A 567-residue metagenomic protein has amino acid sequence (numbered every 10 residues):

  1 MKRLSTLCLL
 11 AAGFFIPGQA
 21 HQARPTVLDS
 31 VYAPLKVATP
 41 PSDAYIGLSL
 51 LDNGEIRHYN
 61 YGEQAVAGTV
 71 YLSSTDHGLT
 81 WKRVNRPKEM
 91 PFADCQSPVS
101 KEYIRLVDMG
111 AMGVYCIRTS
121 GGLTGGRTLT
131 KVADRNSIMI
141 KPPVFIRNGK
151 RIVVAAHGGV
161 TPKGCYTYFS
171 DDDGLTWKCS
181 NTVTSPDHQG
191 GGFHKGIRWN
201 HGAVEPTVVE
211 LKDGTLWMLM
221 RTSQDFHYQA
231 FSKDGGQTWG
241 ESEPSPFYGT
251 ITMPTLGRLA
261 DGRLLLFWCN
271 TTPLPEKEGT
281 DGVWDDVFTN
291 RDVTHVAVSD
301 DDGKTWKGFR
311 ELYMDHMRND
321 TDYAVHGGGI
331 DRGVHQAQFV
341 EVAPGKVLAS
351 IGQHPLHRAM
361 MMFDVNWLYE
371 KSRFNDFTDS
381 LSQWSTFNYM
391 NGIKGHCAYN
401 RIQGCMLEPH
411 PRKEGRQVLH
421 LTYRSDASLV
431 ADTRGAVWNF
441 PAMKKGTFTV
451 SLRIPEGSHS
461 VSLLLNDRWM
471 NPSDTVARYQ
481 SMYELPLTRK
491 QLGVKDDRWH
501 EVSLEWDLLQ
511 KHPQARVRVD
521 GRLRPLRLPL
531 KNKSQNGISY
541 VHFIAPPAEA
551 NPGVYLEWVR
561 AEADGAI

Functional and structural regions predicted by a protein language model:
C8-G18: Hydrophobic h-region of N-terminal signal peptides that target proteins for export in Gram-negative bacteria
H21-Q383, M390-K394, R401-E408, S425-A427: Asp-box/BNR beta-propeller blade signature and adjacent active/binding-site loops in extracellular glycan-interacting
E243, R434-F440, T488-V494, L530 (+1 more regions): Beta-strand-rich interaction surfaces with strong enrichment in secreted/lumenal proteins
F377, E557-A561: Extracellular beta-strand elements of beta-rich domains used for carbohydrate recognition/degradation or cell-matrix
K413-T488: Secretory/extracellular carbohydrate-interaction modules and structurally similar beta-sandwich "look-alikes"
V450, R498-L509, P513-V517: Short tryptophan-centered beta-strand motifs in secreted/extracellular beta-sheet-rich domains of glycan-recognition
S481-S503: Short, aromatic/His-centered strand-loop micro-motif at the edge of beta-sheets
L526-E557: Flexible glycan-contacting loops in extracellular carbohydrate-active proteins
